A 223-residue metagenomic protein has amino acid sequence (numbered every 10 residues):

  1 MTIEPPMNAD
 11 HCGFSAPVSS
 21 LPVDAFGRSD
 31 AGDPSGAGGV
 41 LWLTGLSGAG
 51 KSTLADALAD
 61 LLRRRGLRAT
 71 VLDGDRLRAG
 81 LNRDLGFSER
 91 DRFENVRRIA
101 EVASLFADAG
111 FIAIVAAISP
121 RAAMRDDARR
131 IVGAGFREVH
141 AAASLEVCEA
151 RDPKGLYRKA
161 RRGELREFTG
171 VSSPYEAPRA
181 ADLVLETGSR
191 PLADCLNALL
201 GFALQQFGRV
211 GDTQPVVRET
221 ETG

Functional and structural regions predicted by a protein language model:
M1-N8, C12-V40: Extreme N-terminal, non-catalytic leader segments that precede Walker-type/kinase nucleotide-binding cores
L43: Hydrophobic anchor at the beta1->P-loop junction of P-loop NTPases
S47: The conserved Walker
K51: Conserved lysine of the Walker
D56-S104, D108: Conserved substrate/cofactor phosphate-moiety recognition/catalytic segment in nucleotide-dependent phosphotransferases
R64, V71, F136-E138, D182-V184: Conserved beta-strand scaffold positions in the cores of enzyme catalytic domains, especially in NTP/NDP-utilizing
G80-F87, E101-R161, E167: ATP-dependent NMP and nucleoside kinases share a basic, alpha-helical "lid"
A142-L145, A150-A198, Q205-R218: Small-molecule kinase domains that catalyze NTP-dependent phosphoryl transfer to phosphate-bearing small molecules
